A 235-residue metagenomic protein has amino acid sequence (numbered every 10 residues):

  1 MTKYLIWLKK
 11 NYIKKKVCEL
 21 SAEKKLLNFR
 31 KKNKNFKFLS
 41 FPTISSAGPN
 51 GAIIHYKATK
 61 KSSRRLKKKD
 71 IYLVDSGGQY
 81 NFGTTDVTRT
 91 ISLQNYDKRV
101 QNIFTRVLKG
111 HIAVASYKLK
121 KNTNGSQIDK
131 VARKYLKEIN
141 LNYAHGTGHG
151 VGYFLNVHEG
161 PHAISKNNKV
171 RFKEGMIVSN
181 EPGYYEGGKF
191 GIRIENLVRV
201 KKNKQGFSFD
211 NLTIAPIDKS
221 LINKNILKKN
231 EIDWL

Functional and structural regions predicted by a protein language model:
M1-L235: Active-site neighborhoods and metal-handling regions in enzymes and metal-associated proteins
